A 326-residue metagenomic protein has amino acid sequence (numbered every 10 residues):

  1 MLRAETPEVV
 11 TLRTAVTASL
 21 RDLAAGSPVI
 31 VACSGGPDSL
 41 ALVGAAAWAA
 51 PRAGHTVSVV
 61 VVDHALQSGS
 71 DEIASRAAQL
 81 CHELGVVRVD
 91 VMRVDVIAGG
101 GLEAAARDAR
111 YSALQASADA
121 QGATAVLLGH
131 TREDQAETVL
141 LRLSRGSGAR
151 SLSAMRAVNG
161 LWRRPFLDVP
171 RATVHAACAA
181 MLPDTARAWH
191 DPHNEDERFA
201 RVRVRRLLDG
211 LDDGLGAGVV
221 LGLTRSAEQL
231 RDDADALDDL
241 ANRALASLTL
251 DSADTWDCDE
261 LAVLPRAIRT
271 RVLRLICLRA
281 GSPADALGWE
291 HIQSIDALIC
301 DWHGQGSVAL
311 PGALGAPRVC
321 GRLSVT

Functional and structural regions predicted by a protein language model:
M1-D38, A50, H55-S58, H64 (+5 more regions): AMP-forming adenylation/ATP pyrophosphatase catalytic core
M1-L207: Core alpha/beta nucleotide-donor-binding catalytic domains of modification enzymes
I73, R110, P170, L215 (+2 more regions): Hydrophobic/aromatic residues within well-ordered alpha-helical segments
T131, M181-L221, R225-E228, D232 (+2 more regions): Mid-to-C-terminal catalytic subdomains of enzymes that bind/position adenosyl phosphate moieties or nucleic-acid
G146, G214-A217, A267: Residues at alpha-helix boundaries and the short loops/turns that link adjacent helices
